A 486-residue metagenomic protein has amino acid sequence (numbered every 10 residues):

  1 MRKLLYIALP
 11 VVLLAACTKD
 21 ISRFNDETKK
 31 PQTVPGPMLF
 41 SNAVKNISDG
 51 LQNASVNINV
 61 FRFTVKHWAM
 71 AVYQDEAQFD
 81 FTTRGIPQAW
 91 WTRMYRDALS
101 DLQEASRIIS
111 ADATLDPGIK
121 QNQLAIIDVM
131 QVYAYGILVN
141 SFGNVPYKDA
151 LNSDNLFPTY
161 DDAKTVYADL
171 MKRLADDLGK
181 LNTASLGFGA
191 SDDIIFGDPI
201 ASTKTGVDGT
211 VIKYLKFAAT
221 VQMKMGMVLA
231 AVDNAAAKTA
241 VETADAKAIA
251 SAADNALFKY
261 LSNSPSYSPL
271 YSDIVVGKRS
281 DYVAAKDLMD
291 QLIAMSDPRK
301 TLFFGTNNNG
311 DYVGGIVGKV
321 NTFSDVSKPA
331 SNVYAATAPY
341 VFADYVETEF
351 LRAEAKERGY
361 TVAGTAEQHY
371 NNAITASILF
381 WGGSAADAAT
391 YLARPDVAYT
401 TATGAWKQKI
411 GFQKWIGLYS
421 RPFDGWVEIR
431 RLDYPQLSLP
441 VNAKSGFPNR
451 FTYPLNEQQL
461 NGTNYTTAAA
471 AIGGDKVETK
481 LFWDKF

Functional and structural regions predicted by a protein language model:
M1-D26: Bacterial Sec-dependent N-terminal signal peptides
C17, K204, S272-S296, K300-F304 (+1 more regions): Long, intrinsically disordered, low-complexity segments
C17-G85, A89, R96, E104 (+4 more regions): Membrane-proximal, proline-rich intrinsically disordered regions
V34-P37, A71-A385, T400-K407, Q413: Structured, solvent-exposed acidic/aromatic patches
A54, F61-R62, A150, F188 (+3 more regions): Residue-level signal for alpha-helical context at structural boundaries
N59, F63, A125-D128, V221 (+2 more regions): Short alpha-helical segments used as structural interaction elements across diverse proteins
S377-L379, A388-P395: C-terminal beta-barrel architecture of Gram-negative outer-membrane proteins
